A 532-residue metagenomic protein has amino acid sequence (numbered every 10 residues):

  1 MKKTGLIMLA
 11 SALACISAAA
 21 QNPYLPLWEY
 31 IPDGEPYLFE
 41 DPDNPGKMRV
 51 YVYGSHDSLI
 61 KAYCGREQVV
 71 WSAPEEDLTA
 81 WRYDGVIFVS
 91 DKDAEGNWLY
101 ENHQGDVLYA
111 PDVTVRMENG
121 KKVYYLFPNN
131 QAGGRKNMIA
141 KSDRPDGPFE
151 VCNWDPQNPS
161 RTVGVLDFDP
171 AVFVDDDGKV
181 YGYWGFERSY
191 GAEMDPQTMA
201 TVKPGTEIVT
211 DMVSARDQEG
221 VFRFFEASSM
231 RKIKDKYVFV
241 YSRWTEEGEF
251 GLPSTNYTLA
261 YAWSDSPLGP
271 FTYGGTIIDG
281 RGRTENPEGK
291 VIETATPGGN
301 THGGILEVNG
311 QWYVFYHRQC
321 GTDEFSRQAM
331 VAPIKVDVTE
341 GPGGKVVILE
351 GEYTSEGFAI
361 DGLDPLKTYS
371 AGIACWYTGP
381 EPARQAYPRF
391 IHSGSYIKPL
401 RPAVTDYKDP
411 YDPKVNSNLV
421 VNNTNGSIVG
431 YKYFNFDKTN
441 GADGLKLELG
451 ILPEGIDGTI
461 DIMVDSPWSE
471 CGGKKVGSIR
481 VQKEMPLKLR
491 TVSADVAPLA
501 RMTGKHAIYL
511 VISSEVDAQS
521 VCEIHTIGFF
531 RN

Functional and structural regions predicted by a protein language model:
M1-Q21: Bacterial Sec-dependent N-terminal signal peptides
A19-N532: Carbohydrate-active catalytic/glycan-binding domains of CAZyme proteins, especially the secreted or lumenal ectodomains
